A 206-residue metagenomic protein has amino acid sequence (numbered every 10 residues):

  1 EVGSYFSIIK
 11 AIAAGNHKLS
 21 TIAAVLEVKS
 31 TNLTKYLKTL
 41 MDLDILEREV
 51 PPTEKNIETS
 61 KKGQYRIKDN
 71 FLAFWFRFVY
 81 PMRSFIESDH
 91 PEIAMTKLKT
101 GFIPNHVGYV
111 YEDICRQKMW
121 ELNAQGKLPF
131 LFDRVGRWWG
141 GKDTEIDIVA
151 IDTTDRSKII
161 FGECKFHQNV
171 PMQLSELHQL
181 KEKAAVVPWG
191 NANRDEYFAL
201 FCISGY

Functional and structural regions predicted by a protein language model:
E1-D143, D152: Accessory nucleic acid-recognition modules appended to NTPase machines
I8, M119, Q173-E176, F198: Generic structural signal for conserved hydrophobic packing positions in ordered secondary structure
T53-E54, F166-N169, S204-Y206: Conserved nucleotide-binding/hydrolysis micro-motifs of P-loop NTPases
M119, I146-A150, S157-Q168, L180 (+1 more regions): Conserved catalytic cores of phosphodiester-cleaving nucleases, focusing on short active-site segments
L131-D133, I159-I160, R194-Y197: Residue-level recognition of the N-termini of beta-strands and the immediately preceding loop/turn
G140-T144, D152-K158, N191-D195: A structural signal for short secondary-structure junctions
F166-W189: Mg2+/Mn2+-dependent nuclease catalytic core
V186-Y206: Nucleic-acid nuclease catalytic cores
